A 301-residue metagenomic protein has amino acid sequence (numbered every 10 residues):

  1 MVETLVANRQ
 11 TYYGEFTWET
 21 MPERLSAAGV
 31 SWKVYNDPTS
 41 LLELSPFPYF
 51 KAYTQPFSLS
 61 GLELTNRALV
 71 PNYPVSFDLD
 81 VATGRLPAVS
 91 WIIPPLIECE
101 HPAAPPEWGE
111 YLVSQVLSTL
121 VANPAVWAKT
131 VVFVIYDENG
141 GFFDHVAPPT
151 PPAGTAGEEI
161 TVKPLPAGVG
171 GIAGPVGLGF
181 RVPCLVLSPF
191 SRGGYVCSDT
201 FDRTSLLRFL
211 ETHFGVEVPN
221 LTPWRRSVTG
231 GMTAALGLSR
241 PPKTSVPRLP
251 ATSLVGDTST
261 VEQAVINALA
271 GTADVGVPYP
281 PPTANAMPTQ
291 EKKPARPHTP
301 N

Functional and structural regions predicted by a protein language model:
M1-N301: N-terminal pro-sequences and low-complexity stem/linker regions of secreted or lumenal proteins
